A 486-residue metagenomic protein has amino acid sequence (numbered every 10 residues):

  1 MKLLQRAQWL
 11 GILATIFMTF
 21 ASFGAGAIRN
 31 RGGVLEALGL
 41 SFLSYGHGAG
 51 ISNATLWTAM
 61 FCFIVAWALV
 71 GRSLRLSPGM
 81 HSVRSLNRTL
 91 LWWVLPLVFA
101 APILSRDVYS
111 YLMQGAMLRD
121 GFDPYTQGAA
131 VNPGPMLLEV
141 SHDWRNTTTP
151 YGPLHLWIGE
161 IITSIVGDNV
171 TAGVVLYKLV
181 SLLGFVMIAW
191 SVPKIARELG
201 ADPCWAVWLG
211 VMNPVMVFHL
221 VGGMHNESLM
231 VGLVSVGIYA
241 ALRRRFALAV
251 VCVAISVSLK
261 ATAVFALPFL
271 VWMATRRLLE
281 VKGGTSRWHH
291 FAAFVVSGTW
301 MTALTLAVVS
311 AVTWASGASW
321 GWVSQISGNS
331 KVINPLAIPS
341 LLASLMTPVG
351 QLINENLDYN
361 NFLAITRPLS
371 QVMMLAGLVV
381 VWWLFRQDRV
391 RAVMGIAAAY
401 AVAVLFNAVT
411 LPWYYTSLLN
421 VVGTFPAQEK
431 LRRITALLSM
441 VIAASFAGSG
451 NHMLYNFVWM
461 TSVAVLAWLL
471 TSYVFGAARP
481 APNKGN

Functional and structural regions predicted by a protein language model:
M1-M18, V34-P96, D388, V393 (+1 more regions): Start-transfer (signal-anchor) and selected internal transmembrane alpha helices of multi-pass inner/ER membrane
I12-I16, C62-S73, V175-L199, V231-G232 (+2 more regions): Transmembrane-helix motifs of polytopic, lipid-linked glycan transferases
T55, P153, G167-W190, N360-V372: Loop-to-helix entry region of an early transmembrane alpha helix in multi-pass inner-membrane enzymes
F63, L69, A189, E198 (+3 more regions): Aromatic/glycine/proline-enriched transmembrane-helix motif characteristic of membrane-embedded glycan-assembly enzymes
G79-L182: Intramembrane catalytic core of multi-pass membrane enzymes that act on lipidic substrates
L90, V180-L183, I195, P203-L242 (+4 more regions): Membrane-embedded helix bundles of polyisoprenyl
A266-L306: Perimembrane helix-loop-helix junctions
P426-N486: Aromatic-enriched
